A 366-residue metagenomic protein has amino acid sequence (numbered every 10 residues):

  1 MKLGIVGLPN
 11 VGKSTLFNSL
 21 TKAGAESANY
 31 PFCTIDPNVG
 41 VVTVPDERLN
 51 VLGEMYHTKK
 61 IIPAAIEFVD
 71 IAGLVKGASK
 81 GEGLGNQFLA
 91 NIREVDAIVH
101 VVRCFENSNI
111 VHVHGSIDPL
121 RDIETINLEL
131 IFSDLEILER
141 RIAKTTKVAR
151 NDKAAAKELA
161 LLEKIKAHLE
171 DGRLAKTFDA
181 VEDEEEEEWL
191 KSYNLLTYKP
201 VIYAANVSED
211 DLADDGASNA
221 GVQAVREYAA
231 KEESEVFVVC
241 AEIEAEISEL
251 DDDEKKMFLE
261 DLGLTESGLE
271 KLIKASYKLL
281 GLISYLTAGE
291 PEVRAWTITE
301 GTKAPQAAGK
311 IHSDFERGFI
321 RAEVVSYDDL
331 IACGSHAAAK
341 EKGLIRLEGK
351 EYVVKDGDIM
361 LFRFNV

Functional and structural regions predicted by a protein language model:
M1-V111, E139-R140, K144: Conserved G1/Walker A P-loop phosphate-binding module
K2-V6, F17, K144-V353, M360 (+1 more regions): C-terminal-of-GTPase-core extension/linker across diverse P-loop GTPases
P9, I131-D134, N194: Flexible interhelical turns and helix-capping residues at alpha-helix boundaries within structured domains
G12-F17, P45-H57, G85-N109, R121-L130 (+4 more regions): Phosphate-binding glycine-rich loops and adjacent basic patches that engage nucleotide phosphates, nucleic-acid
S14, P31, E67, I71 (+6 more regions): Generic signal for short, ordered secondary-structure residues within or immediately flanking folded domains
A23-P31, N38-G40, R48-V51, K80 (+10 more regions): Glycine-rich, flexible loop/turn motifs
F32, D46-L49, I62-F68, E82-V95 (+9 more regions): Amphipathic alpha-helical transducer elements in NTP-driven molecular machines
G40-P45, A72-E82, R93-A155, H168-E182 (+2 more regions): Conserved Switch II/interswitch segment of TRAFAC-class P-loop GTPases
